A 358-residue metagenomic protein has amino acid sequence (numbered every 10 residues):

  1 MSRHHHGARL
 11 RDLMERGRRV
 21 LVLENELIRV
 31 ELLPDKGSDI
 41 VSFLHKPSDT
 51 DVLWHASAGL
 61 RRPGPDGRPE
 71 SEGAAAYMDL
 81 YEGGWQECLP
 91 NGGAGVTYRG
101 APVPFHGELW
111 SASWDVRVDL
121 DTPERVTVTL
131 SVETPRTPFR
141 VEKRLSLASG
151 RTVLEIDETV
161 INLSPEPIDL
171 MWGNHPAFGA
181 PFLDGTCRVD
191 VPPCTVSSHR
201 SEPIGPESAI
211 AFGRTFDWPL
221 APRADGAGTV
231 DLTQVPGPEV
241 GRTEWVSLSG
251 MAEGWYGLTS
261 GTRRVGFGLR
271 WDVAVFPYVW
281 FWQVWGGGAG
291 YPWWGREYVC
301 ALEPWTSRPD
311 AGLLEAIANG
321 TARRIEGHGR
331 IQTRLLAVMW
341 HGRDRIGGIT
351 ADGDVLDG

Functional and structural regions predicted by a protein language model:
M1-E155, E166-D169, G173-G358: Surface-exposed acidic/polar loop and edge beta-strand patches at domain peripheries
